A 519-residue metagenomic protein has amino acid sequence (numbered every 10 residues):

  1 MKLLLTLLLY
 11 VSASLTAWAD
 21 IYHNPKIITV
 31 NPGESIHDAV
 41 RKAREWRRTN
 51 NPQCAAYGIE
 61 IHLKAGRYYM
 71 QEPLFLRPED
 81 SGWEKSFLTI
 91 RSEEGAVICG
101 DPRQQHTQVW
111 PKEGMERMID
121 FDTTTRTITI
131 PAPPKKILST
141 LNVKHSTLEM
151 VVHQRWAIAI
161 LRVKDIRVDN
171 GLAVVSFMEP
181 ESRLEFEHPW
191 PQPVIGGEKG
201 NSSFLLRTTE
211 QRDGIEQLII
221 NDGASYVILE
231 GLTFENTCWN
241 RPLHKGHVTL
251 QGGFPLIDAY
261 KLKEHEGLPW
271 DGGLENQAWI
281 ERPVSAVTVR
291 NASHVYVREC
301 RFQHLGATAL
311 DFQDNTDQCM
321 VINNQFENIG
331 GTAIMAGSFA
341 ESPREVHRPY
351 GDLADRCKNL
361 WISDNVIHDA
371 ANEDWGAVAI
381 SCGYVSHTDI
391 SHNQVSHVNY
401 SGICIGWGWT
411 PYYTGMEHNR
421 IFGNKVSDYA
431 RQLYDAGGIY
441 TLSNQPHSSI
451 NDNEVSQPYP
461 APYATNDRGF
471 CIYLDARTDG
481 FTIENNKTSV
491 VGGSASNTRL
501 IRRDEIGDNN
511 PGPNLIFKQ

Functional and structural regions predicted by a protein language model:
T6-S14: Bacterial N-terminal signal peptides
A17-A19: Boundary at the C-terminal end of the N-terminal hydrophobic targeting segment
K26, Y57-I59, G66, E72 (+18 more regions): The right-handed parallel beta-helix/beta-solenoid scaffold, focusing on the short coil/turn and N-cap positions
T29-N291, Y296-R301, S342-G351: Extracellular polysaccharide-degrading/modifying enzymes targeting complex plant/algal/animal polysaccharides
H62, Y69, F75, T89-R91 (+18 more regions): Extracellular beta-strand solenoid repeats
Q71-P78, K85-T89, N466-R468, L474 (+1 more regions): Predominantly extracellular beta-rich ligand-binding scaffolds that present long acidic/polar faces for carbohydrate
E72-P73, E216-Q217, C238-H244, V284 (+11 more regions): Short glycine/acidic-rich loop motifs that flank beta-strands on beta-rich extracellular proteins
S225-N236, G273, S293-A307, T316-G331 (+6 more regions): Right-handed parallel beta-helix
